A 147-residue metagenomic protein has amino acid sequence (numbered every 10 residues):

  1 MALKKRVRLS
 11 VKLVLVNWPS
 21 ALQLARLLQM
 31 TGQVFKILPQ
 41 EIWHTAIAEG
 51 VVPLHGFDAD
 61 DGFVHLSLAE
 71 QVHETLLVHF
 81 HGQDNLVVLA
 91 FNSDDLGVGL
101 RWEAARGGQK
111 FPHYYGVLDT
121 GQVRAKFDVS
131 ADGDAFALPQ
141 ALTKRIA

Functional and structural regions predicted by a protein language model:
R6, L13, L24: Cationic, low-complexity basic patches in intrinsically disordered or flexible, solvent-exposed regions
T31-A147: Conserved, structured core segments of small domains
